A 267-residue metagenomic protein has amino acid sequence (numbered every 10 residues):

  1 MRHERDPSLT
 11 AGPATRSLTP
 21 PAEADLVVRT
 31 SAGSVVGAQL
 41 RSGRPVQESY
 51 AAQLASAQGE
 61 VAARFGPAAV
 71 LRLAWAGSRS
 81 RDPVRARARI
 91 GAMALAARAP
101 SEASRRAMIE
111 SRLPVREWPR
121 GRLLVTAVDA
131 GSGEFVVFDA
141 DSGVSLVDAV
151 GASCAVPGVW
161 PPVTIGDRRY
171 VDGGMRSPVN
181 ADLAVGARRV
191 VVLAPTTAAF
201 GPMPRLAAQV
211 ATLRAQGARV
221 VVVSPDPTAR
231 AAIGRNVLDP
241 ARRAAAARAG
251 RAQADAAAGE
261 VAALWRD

Functional and structural regions predicted by a protein language model:
M1-T30, A38-D267: Patatin-like phospholipase
